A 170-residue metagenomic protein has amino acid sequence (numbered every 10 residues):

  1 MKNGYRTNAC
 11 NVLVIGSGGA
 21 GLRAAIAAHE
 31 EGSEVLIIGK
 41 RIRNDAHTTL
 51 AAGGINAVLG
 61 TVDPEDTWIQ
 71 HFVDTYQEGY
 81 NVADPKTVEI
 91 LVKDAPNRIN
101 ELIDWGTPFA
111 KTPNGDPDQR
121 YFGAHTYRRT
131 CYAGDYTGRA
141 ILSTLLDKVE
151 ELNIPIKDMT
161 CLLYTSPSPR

Functional and structural regions predicted by a protein language model:
M1-V12: Extreme N-terminal leader/targeting segments of oxidoreductases
V12-L36: N-terminal Rossmann-like FAD-binding beta1-loop-alpha1 element of flavoenzymes
G18-G19, I42, Y136: Residue-level detector of alpha-helix initiation sites
E31-T49: Glycine-rich FAD pyrophosphate-binding loop
V58-I90: Glycine-rich active-site loop/strand segments that organize a redox cofactor
T87-K93, T130-T144: Short beta-strand to alpha-helix junction loop
N153-T160: A conserved beta-strand/loop element that lines the FAD pocket in flavoprotein oxidoreductases
Y164-R170: Conserved small/polar residues in nucleotide/adenosyl-binding loops
